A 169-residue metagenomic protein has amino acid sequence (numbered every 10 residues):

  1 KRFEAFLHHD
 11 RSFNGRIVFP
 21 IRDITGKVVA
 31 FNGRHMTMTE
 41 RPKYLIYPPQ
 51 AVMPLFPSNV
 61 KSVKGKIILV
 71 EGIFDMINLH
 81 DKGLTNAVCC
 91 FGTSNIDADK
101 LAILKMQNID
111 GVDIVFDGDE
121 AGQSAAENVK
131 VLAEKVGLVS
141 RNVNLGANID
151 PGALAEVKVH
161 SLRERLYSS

Functional and structural regions predicted by a protein language model:
K1-N108, S124-A126: Phosphate-handling DNA/RNA-contact segment within nucleic-acid enzymes
L69, I109-A121, V143-N144: Acidic beta-strand-to-loop metal/phosphate-binding motif
A87, S140-N142: Generic structural signal for residues in well-ordered beta-strands
F91-I96, D117-G118, G146: Short, acidic/turn-prone active-site loops that include or flank metal/cofactor- and phosphate-binding residues
G122-A125, D150-A153: Switch/connector loops and helix/strand junctions flanking conserved nucleotide-binding motifs in nucleotide-processing
V129: Conserved phosphate-handling catalytic cores of large alpha/beta enzymes
K135-V139: Short acidic, glycine/proline-enriched helix-loop-strand junctions
N142, A147-N148, L154-S169: C-terminal or mid-to-C-terminal helical accessory/interaction module adjacent to the motor/catalytic core
